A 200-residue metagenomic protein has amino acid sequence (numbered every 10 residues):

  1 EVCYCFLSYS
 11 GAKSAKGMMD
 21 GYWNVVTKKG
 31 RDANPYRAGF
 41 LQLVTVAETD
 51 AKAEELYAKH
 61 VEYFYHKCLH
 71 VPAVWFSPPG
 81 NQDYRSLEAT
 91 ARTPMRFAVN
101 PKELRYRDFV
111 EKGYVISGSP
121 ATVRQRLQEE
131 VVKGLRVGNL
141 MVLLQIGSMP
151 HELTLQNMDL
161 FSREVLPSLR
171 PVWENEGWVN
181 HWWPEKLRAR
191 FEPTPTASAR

Functional and structural regions predicted by a protein language model:
V2-L7, Y36-L43, G138-V142: Hydrophobic faces of well-ordered beta-strands that scaffold small-molecule active sites in alpha/beta enzyme cores
L7-A12, V142-T154: Glycine-rich, proline-tolerant flexible connector loops at the mouths of alpha/beta enzymes
A12-L135, L166, R170-R200: An alpha-helical appendage that flanks or caps ligand/catalytic pockets
K112-G118, S148-Q156: Short, contiguous acidic/charged loop-to-helix segments that flank catalytic cores in large enzymes
